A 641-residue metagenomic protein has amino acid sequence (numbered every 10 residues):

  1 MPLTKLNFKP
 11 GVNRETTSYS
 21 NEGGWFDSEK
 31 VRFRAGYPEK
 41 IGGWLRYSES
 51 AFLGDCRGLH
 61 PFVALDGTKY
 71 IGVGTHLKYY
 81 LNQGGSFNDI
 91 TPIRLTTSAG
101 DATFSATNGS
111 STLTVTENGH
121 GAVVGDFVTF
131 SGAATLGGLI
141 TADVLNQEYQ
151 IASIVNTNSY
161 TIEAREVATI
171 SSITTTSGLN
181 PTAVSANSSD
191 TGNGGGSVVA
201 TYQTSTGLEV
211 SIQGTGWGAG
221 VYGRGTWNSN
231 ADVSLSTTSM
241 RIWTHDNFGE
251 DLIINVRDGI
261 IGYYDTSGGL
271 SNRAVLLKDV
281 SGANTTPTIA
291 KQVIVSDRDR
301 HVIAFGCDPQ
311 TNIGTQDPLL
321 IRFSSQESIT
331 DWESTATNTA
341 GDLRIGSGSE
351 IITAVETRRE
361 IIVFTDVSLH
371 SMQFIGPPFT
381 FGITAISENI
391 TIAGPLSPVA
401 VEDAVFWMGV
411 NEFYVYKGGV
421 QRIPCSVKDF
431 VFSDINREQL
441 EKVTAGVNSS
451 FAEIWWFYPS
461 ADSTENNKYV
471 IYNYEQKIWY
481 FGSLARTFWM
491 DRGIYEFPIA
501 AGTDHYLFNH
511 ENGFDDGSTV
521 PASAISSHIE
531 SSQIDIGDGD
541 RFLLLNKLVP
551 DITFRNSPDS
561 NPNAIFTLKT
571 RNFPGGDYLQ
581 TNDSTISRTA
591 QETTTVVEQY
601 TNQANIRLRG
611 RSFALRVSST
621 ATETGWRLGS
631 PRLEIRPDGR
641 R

Functional and structural regions predicted by a protein language model:
M1, E15, D89-R241, G268-L276 (+1 more regions): Small/polar beta-strand repeat architecture
M1-L95, L208, I242-T244, N389-A404 (+1 more regions): Beta-sheet repeat architectures centered on beta-propellers
G43-V63, T91-T96, G223-T238, L270-V443: Beta-propeller and closely related beta-pinwheel folds
G67-Y70, E250, R359: Structural hallmark of WD40 beta-propellers
Y80-G84, T129-A133, I162-V167, Y264 (+6 more regions): Predominantly extracellular/luminal cell-surface or secreted proteins
N88-R94, T135-A142, V167-N180, I212 (+5 more regions): Acidic Ser/Thr/Pro-rich low-complexity disordered segments that often serve as glycosylated linkers/stalks around
G119-F127, S131-A134, V302-F305, G539-N556 (+1 more regions): Beta-rich globular "head" domains
E250-Y264, N272: Hydrophobic or amphipathic alpha-helical targeting/insertion segments
